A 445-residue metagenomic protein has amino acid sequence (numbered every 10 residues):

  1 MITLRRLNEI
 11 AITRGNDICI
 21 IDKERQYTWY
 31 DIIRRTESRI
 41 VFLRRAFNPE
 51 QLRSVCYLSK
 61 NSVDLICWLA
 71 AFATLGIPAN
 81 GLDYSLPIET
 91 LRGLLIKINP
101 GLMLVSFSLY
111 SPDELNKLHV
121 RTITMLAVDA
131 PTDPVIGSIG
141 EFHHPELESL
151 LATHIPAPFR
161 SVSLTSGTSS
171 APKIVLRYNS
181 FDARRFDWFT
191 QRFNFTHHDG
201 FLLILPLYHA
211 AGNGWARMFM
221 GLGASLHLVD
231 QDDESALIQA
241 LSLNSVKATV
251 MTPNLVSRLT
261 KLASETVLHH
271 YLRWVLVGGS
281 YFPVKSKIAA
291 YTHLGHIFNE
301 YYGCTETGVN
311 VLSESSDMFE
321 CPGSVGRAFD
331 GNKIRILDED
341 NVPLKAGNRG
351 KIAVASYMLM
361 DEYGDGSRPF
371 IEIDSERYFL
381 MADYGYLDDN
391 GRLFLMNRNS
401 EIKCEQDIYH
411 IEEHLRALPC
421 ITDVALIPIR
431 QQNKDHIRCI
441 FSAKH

Functional and structural regions predicted by a protein language model:
R5-T28: AMP-dependent adenylate-forming
R25, F42-L86: Conserved AMP-binding/adenylate-forming
T28-Y30, F159-R184: Conserved AMP-binding A3 loop
V41, M103, S356, E376 (+1 more regions): AMP-binding/adenylate-forming catalytic core of the ANL superfamily
T74-P145, S149-T153, R438, A443-H445: Structural core segment of the AMP-binding/adenylate-forming
A183-G200, Y208-A248, L262: Conserved AMP-binding/adenylation subdomain of ANL enzymes
A248-V250, K261-E320: Gly/Ser/Thr-rich phosphate-binding loop
A328-G331, V342-E372, E376, R392 (+1 more regions): Conserved ATP/PPi-binding loop(s) of AMP-dependent carboxylate-activating enzymes
